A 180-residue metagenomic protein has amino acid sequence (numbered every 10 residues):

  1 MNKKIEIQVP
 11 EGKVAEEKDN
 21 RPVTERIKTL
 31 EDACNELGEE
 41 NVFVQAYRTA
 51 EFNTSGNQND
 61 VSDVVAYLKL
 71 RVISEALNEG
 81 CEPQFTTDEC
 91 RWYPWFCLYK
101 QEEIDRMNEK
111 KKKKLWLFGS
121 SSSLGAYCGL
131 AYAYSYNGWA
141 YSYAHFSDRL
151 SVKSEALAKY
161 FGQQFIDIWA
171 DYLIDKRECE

Functional and structural regions predicted by a protein language model:
M1-K69, I73: Charge-rich, low-complexity N-terminal segments
S55-K113: Acidic, glycine-rich loop-and-strand cores that form catalytic or ligand-binding grooves in diverse globular domains
C90, P94-F96, E102-D105, E109-S147: Short aromatic-glycine-(Arg/Gly/Cys) micro-motifs in beta-strand/loop hairpins
S135-N137, L157, W169-A170: Extracellular/cell-surface secretome signature
K153-D167: A short, charged, amphipathic alpha-helix used as a generic interaction element across diverse proteins
Q164-K176: Short arginine-rich
